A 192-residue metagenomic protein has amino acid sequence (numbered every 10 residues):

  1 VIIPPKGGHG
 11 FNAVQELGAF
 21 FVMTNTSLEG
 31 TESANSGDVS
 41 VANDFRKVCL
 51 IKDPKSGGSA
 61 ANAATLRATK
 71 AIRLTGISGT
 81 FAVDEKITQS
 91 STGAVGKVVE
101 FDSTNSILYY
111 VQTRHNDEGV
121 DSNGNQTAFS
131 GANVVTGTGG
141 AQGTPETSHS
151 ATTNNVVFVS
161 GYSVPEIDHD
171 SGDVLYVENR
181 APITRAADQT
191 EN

Functional and structural regions predicted by a protein language model:
V1-N192: Interface-prone segments of viral and bacterial extracellular assemblies
